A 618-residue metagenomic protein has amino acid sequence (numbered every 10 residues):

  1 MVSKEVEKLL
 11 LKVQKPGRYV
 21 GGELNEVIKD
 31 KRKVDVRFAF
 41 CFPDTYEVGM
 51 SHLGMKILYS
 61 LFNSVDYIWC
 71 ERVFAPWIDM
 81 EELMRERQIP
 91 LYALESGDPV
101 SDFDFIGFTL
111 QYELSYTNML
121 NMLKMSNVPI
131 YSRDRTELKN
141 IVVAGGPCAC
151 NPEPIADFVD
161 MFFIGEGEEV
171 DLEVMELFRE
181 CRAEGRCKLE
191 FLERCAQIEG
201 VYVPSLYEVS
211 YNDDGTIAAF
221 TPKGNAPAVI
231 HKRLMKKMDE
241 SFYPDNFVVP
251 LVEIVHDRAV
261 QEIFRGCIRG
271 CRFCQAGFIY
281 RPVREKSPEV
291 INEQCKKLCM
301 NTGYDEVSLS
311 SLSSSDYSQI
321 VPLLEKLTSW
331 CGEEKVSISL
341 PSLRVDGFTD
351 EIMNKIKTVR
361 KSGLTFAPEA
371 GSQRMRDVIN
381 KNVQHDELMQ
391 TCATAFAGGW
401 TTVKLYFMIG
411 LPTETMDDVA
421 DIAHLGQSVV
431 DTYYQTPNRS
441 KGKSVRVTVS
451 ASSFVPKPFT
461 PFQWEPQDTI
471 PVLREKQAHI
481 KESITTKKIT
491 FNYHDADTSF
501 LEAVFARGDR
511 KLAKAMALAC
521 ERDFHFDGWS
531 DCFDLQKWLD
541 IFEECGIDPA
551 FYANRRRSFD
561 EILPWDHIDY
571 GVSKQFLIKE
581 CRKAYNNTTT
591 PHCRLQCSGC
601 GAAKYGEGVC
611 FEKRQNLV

Functional and structural regions predicted by a protein language model:
V2-I28, R32, F38-F40, T485-V618: Radical SAM enzyme core and accessory elements
L9-A39, Y46-E47, P204, S210 (+3 more regions): N-terminal [4Fe-4S]-dependent radical SAM core
F38-D44, F62, V249-Q275, C299 (+2 more regions): N-terminal pre-triad scaffold of radical SAM enzymes
C41, T45, K296-K404, M408-T448 (+1 more regions): Conserved SAM/AdoMet-binding glycine-rich loop
H52, E253-E289, Q596-L617: Canonical Radical SAM [4Fe-4S] cluster-binding loop centered on the CxxxCxxC motif and its immediate flanking residues
Y67-D79: A short beta-strand-loop structural module common to alpha/beta enzyme folds
P76-P222, P461-D509, A517-D531: Glycine-rich beta-alpha loop elements in corrinoid/cobalamin-binding modules across cobalamin-dependent enzymes
C195-S205, L312-Y317, P341-G347, G410 (+4 more regions): A glycine-rich phosphate-binding loop feature that marks nucleotide/adenosyl-phosphate handling sites
